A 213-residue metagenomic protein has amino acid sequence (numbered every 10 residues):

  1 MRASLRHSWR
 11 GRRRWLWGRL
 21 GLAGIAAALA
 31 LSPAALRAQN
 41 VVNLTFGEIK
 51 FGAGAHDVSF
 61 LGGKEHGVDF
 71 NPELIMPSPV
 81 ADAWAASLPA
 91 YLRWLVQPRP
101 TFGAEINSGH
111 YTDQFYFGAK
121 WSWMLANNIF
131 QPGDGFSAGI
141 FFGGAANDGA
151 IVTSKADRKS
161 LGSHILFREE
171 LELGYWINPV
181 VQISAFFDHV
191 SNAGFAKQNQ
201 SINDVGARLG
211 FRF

Functional and structural regions predicted by a protein language model:
M1-N43: Cleavable N-terminal export/targeting peptides
I49, P79-W84, N128-F130, F136 (+1 more regions): Repeated loop/turn-to-beta-strand initiation elements of outer-membrane beta-barrel proteins
I49-A53, P72, P100-A104, A138-F142 (+3 more regions): Membrane-embedded beta-strand positions of outer-membrane beta-barrel proteins
G52-H56, E105-N107, K120-S122, G143-A145 (+2 more regions): Outer-membrane beta-barrel pore domains and translocons
V58-H66, A104-F115, G194-Q200: Solvent-exposed loop/turn segments connecting transmembrane beta-strands in outer-membrane beta-barrel proteins
V68-P72, I202-F213: Outer-membrane beta-barrel "beta-signal"
L74-S78, I106, W121-W123, Y175 (+1 more regions): Residue-level signature of outer-membrane beta-barrel architecture
A138-E170, G174: Outer-membrane beta-barrel translocator/channel fold
